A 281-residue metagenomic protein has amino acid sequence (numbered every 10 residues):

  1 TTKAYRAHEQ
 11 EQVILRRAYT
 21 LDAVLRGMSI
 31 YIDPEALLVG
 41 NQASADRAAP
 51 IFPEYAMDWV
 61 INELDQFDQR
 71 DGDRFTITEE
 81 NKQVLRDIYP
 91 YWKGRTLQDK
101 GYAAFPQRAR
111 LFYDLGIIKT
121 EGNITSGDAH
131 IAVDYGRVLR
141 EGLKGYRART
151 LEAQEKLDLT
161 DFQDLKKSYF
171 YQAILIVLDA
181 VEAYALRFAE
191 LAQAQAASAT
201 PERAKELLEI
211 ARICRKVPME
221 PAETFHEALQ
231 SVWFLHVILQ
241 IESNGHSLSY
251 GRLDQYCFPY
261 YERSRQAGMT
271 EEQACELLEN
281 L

Functional and structural regions predicted by a protein language model:
T1-K156: Long, non-catalytic protein-protein interaction scaffolds
G145-L281: Structured, charged N-terminal subsegments at the starts of enzyme catalytic cores and at intra-chain domain/subunit
